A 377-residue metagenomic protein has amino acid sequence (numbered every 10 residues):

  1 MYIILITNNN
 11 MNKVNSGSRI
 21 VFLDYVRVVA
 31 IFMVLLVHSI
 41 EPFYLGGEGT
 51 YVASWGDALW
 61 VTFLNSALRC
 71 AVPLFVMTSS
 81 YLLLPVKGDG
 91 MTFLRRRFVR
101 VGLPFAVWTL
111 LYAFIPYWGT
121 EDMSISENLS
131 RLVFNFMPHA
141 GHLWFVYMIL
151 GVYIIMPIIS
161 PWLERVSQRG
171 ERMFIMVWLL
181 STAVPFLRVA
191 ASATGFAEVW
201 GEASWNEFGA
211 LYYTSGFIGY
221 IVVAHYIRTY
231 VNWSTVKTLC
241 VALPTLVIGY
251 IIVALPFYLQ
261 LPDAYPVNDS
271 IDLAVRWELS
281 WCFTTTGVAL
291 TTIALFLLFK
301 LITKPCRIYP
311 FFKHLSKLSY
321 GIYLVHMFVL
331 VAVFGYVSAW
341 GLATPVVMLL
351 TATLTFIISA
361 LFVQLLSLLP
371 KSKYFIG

Functional and structural regions predicted by a protein language model:
Y2-G377: Alpha-helical transmembrane segments and their immediate juxtamembrane cytosolic regions
